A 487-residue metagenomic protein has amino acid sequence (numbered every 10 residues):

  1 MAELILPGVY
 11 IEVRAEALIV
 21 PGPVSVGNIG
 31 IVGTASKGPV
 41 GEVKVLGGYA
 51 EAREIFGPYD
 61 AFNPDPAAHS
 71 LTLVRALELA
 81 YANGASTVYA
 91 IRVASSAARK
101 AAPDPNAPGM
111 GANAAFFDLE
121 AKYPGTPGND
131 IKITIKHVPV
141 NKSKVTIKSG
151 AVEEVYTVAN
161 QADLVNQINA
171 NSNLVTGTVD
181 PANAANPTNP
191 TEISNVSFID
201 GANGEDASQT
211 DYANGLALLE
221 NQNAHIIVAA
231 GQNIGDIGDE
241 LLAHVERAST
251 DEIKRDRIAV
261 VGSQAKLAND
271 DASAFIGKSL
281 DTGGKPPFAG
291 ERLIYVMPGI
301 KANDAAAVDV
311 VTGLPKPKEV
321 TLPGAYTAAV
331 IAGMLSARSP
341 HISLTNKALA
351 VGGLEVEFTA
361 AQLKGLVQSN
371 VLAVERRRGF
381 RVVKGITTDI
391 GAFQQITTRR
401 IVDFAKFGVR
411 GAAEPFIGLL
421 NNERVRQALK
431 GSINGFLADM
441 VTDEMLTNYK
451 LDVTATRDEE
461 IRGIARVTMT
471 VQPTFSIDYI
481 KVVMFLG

Functional and structural regions predicted by a protein language model:
M1-G418, F436, T454: A glycine- and small-residue-enriched flexible loop/hinge signal that marks low-structured segments
G48, V145, R426-L429, M469: Amphipathic, non-membrane alpha-helical segments that mediate helix-helix packing for oligomeric assemblies
T126-G128, E444, I477: A cross-taxa feature marking solvent-exposed loop/turn segments within ectodomains of secreted and single-pass membrane
E240-A243, N421, L451-D452, R466 (+1 more regions): Composition- and surface-driven signal marking solvent-exposed, interaction-prone regions in large proteins
P415, L419, F436-D443, Q472-S476: Hydrophobic alpha-helical segments
E423-T447: Short, hydrophobic/π-rich interface segment
E444-G463: Long, charged, glycine-rich C-terminal linkers/tails
R457-G487: C-terminal edge-of-domain segments
